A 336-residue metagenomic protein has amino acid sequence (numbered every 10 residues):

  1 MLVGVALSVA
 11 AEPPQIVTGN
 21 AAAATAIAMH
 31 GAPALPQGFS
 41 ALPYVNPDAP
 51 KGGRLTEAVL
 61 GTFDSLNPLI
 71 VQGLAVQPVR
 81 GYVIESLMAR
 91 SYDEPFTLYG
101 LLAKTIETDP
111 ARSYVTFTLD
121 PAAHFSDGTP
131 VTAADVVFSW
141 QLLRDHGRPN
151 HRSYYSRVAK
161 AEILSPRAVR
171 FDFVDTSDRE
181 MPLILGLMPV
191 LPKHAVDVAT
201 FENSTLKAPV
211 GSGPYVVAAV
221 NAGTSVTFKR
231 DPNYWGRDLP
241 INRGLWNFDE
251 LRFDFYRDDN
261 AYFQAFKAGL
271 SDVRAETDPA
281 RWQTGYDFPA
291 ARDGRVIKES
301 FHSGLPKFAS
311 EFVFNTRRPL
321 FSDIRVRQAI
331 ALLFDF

Functional and structural regions predicted by a protein language model:
V17-A111, T118, Q141, V210: N-terminal lobe/hinge region of extracytoplasmic solute-binding protein
A24-A26, G52-G61, K104, Y114-F117 (+6 more regions): Short, well-ordered beta-strand elements
V45-P50, Q72-V79, T105-P149, L164 (+5 more regions): Aromatic- and charge-enriched surface segment that lines or borders ligand/interaction sites
D48, D64-I70, P95-L98, S126 (+4 more regions): Short, solvent-exposed loop/turn elements at domain surfaces
T56, T132-S139, A168-D172, G213-P214 (+4 more regions): Alpha-helical secondary-structure segments
I84-E94, L185-E250, R257-A261: Gly/Pro-rich hinge or "lid" segments in bacterial periplasmic/extracellular proteins
T118, R152-V196, P214-N221, R317-L320: Surface-exposed binding/hinge segments that line and control ligand-binding clefts or catalytic entry sites
K160-I163, A218-K229, D254-R318, A329 (+1 more regions): Extracellular/periplasmic solute-recognition and catalytic clefts
